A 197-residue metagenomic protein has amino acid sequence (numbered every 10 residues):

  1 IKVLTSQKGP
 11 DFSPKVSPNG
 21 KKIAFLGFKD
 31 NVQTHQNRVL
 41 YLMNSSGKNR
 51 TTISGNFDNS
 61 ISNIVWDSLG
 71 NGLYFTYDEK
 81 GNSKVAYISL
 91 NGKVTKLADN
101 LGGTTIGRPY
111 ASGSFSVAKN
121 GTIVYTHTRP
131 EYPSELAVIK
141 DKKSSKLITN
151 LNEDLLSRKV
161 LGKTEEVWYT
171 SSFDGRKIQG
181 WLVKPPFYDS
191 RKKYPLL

Functional and structural regions predicted by a protein language model:
I1, T76, K96-K192: Non-catalytic accessory segments flanking enzyme active sites
V3-F12, L26-Y41, T52-S62, T76-A86 (+3 more regions): A flexible loop/linker signature enriched in serine peptidases of the S9 family
P18-N19, S68-L69, V117-N120: Residue-level detector of Asp-centered blade-edge/turn motifs that repeat once per structural unit in beta-propeller
G20-A24, G72-L73, I123-V124: Hydrophobic beta-strand positions that form the internal "hydrophobic ladder" of WD40/Gbeta-like beta-propeller blades
N44-K48, S89-K93, K140-K143: Short loop/turn segments that connect beta-strands within beta-propeller blades
G70-G72, G92: Long hydrophobic segments that form regular secondary structure
P195-L197: Hydrophobic beta-strand anchors of alpha/beta hydrolase catalytic cores
